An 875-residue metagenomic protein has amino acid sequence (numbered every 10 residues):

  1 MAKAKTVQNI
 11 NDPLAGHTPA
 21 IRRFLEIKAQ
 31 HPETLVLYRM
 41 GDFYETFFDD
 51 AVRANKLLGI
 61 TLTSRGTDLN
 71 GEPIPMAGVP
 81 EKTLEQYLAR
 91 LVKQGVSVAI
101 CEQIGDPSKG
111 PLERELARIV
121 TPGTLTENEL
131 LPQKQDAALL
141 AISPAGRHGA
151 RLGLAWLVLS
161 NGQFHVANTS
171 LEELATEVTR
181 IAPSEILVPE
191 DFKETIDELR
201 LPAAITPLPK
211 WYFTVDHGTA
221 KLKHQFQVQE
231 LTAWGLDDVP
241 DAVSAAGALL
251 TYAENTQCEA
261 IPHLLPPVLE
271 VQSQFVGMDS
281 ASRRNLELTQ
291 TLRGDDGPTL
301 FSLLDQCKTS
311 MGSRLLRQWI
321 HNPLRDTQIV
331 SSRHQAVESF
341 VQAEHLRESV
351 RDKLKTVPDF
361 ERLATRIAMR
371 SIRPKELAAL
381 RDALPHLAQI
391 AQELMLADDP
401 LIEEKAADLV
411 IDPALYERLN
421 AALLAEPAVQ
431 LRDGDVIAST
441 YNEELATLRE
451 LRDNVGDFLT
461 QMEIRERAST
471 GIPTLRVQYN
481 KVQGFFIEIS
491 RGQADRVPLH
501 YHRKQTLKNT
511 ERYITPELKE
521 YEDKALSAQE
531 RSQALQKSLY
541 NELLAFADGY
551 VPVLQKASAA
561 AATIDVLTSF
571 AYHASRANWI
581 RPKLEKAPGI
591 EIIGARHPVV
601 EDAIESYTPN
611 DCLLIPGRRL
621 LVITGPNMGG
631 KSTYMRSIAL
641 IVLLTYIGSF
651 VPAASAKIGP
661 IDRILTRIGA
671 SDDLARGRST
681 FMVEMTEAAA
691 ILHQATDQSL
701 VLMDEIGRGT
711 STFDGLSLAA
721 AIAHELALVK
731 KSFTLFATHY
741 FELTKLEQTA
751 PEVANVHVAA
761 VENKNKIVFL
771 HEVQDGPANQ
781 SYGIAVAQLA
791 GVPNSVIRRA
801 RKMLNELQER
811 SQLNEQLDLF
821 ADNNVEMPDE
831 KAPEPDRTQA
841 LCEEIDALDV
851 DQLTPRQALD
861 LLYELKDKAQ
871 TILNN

Functional and structural regions predicted by a protein language model:
A2-S339, D352-K355, D359-A368, I372-I464 (+1 more regions): Charged catalytic and DNA/RNA-contacting regions of genome-maintenance and nucleic-acid-processing enzymes
H17-I21, L37, F48, G78-L88 (+29 more regions): Amphipathic alpha-helical transducer elements in NTP-driven molecular machines
F48-A51, V239, K308, S313-W319 (+6 more regions): ATPase nucleotide-binding head domains, primarily ABC-like/P-loop NTPase cores
C101, P122-L131, A260, M395-L401 (+6 more regions): Active-site phosphate-binding and catalytic loops of NTP-dependent enzymes
F213-A220, V276-G277, L288-R293, D382-D457 (+5 more regions): Amphipathic heptad-repeat alpha-helical coiled-coil/stalk segments that mediate oligomerization, filament/stalk
V330-R333, K353, V357, L451-V455 (+4 more regions): Intracellular alpha-helical coupling/juxtamembrane segments of multi-pass membrane proteins
L424, L507-A545: Extended, charged coiled-coil "arm/hinge" scaffolds of SMC/Rad50-like chromosome-maintenance ATPases and other large
T838-N875: C-terminal tails and terminal domains of large nucleic-acid-associated and other macromolecular-machine proteins
